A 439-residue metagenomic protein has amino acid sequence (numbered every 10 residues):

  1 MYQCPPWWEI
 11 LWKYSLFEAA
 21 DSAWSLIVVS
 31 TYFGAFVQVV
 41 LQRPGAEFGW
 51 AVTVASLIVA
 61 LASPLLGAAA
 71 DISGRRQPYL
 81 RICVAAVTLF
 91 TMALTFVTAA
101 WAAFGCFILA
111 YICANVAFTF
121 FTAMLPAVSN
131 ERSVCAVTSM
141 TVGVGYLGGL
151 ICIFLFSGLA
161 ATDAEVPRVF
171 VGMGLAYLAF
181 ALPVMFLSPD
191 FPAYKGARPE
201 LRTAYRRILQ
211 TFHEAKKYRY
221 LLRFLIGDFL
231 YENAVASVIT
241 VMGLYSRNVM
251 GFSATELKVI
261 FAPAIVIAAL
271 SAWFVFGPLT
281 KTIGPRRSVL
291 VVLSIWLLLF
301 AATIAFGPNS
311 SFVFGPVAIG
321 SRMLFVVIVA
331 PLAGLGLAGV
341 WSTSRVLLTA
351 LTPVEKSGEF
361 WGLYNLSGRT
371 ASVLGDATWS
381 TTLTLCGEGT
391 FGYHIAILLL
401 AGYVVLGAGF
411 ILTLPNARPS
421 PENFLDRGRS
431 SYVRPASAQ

Functional and structural regions predicted by a protein language model:
Y2-L11, F191-I226, G428-Q439: Juxtamembrane intracellular "pre-TM" segments in multi-pass secondary transporters
Y2-S56, Y220-G227, Y231-M250, L257-I260: Helix-loop boundary and gating motifs at the non-cytosolic
W50-A68, A262-V275: Central cavity-lining transmembrane alpha-helices of secondary-active solute carriers, predominantly the Major
A62-R75, S271-P285, L383: Helix-to-loop junctions at the C-terminal end of transmembrane segments in multipass secondary transporters
V84-A99, I295-I319: C-terminal ends and interior cores of transmembrane alpha-helices in multi-pass membrane transporters/permeases
A136-F156, N365-D376: Glycine-rich segments within core transmembrane alpha-helices of 12-TM secondary carriers
G158-L175, T381-V404: A membrane-interface helix-boundary motif in multi-pass transporters
A179-L187, Y393, L398-Q439: Multi-pass alpha-helical transporter architecture, strongest for 12-TM Major Facilitator/SLC carriers used
